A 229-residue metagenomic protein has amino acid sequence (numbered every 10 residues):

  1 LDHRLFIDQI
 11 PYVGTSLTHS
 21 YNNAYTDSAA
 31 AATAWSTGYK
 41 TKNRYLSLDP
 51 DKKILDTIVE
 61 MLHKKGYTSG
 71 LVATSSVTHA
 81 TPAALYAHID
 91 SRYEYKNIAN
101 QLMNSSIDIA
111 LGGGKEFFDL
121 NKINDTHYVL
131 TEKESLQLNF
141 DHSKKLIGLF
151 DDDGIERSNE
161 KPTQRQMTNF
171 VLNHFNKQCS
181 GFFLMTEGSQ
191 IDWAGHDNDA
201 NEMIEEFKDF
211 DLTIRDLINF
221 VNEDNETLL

Functional and structural regions predicted by a protein language model:
L1, K208-L229: Metal-dependent active-site segment of extracytoplasmic phospho-/sulfohydrolases and closely related
L1-D119, N124-Q137, K144: N-terminal catalytic scaffold of extracellular/periplasmic and nuclease hydrolases that process anionic headgroups
L46, I155-N159: The substrate-binding groove and active-site-proximal loops of carbohydrate-active enzymes, especially glycoside
I58-M61, Q101, L138, L172-Q178 (+1 more regions): Surface-exposed acidic, glycine-flexible loop patches that form ligand/cofactor-binding and adhesion interfaces
S69, F182, T227-L229: Hydrophobic anchor at the start of a short beta-strand that flanks the dinucleotide cofactor-binding loop
A80-L85, D152-I155, K177-G181, M185-D216: Active-site His/acidic residue clusters
S91, E160-T168, E206-F210: Phosphate/oxyanion-binding active-site loops and adjacent basic polyanion-contact surfaces
Q137-L149, M167-S189: Active-site regions of oxyanion-processing enzymes, predominantly non-cytosolic
